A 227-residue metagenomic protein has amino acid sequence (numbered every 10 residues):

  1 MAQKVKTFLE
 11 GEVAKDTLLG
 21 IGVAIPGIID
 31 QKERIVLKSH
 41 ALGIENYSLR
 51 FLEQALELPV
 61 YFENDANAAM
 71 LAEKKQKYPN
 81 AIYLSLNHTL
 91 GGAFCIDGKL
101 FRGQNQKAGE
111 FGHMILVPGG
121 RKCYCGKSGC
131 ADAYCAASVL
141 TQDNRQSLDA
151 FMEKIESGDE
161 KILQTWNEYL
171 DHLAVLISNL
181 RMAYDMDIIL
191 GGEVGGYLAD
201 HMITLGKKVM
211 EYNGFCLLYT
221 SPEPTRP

Functional and structural regions predicted by a protein language model:
M1, S48-F51, A55-E156, E160-K161: Glycine/GP-enriched mid-protein hinge/lid loop-to-helix segment characteristic of carbohydrate kinases
M1-N80, D200-Y212: Glycine-rich phosphate-binding loop and adjoining helix at the ATP-binding site of ATP-dependent phosphoryl-transfer
M1-T17, A131-Y134, T141-H201: Adenine-nucleotide phosphate-binding core of ATP-dependent small-molecule kinases
I25, L86, A137, G192-E193: Short secondary-structure boundary segments
F94, F215-L217: Flexible loop/hinge segments that line or gate small-molecule binding clefts
A136, H201-I203, R226: Residues at alpha-helix caps and immediate loop-helix transition turns in enzyme cores, especially N- and C-cap
Y219-T225: Conserved small/polar residues in nucleotide/adenosyl-binding loops
